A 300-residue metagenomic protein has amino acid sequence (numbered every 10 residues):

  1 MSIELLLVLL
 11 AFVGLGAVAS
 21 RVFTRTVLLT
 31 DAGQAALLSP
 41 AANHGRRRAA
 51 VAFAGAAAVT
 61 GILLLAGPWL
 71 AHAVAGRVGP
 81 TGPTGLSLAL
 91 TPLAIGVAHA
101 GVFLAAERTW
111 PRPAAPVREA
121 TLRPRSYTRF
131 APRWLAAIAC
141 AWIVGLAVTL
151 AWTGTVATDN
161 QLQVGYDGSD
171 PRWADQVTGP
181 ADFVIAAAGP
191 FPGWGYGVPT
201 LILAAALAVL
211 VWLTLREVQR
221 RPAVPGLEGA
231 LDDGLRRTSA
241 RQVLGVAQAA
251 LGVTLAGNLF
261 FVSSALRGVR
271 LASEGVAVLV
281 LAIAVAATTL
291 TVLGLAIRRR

Functional and structural regions predicted by a protein language model:
M1-L162: N-terminal membrane-targeting/anchoring modules of bacterial envelope and secretion proteins
M1-L9, L64-T91, L150-T200, N258-V280: Membrane interfacial helix motifs at helix-loop boundaries and amphipathic/re-entrant anchors
E4-R25, L203-E228, D232-R300: C-terminal transmembrane-bundle signature of multipass membrane proteins, characterized by strong activation on
G96, A100-R241, Q248-A250, T254: Generic multipass alpha-helical transmembrane bundles of integral membrane proteins
